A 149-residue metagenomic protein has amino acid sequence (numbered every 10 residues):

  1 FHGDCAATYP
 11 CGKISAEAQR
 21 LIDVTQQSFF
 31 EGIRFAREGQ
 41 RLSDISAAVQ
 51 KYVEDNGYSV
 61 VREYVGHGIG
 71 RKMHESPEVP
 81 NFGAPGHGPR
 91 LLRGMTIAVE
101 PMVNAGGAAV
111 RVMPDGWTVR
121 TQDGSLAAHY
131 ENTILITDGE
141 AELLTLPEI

Functional and structural regions predicted by a protein language model:
F1-I149: Active-site neighborhoods and metal-handling regions in enzymes and metal-associated proteins
